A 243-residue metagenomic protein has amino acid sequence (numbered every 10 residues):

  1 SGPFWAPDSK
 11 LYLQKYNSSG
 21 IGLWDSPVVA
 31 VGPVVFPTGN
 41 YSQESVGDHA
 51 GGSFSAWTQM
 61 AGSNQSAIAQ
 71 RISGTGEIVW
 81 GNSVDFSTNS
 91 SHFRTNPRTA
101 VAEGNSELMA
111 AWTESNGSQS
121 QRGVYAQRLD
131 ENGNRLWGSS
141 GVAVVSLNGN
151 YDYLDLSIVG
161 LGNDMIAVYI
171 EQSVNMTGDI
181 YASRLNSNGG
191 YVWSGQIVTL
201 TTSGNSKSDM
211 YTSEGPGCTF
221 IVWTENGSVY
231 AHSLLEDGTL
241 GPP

Functional and structural regions predicted by a protein language model:
S1-P243: Extracellular, repeat-based ectodomains that mediate carbohydrate processing or recognition
